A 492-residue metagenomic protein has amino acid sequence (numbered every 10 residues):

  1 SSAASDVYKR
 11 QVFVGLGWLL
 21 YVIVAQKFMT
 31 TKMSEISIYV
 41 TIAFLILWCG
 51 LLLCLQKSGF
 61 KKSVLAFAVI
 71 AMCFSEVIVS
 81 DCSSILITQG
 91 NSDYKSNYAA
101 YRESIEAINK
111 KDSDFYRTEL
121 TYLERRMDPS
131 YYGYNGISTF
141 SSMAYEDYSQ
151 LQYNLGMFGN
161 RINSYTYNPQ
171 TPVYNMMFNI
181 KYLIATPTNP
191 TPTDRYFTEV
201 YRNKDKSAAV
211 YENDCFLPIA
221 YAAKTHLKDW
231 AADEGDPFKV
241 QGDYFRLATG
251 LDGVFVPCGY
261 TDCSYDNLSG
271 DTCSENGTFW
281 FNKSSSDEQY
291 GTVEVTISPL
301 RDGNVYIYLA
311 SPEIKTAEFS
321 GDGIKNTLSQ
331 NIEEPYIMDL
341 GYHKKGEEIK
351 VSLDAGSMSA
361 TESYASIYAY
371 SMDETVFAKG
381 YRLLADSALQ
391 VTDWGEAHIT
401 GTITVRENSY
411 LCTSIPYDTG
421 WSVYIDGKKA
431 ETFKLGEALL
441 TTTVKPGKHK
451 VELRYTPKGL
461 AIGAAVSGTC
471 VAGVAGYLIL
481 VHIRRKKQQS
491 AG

Functional and structural regions predicted by a protein language model:
A3-Y8: Short, small-residue-biased leader/transition segments that mark boundaries at the very start of proteins
R10-L16, L65-M72: Central hydrophobic cores of alpha-helical transmembrane segments in multi-pass integral membrane proteins
L20-T31: Juxtamembrane "helix-exit" motif on the non-cytosolic side of transmembrane helices
T30-T31, C215-A222, K448-E452: Short, charged/polar, Gly/Pro-enriched secondary-structure boundary elements
S34-A68: Cytosolic-side transmembrane helix boundary signature
A71-S92, E106-M177, L217, A223-G242 (+4 more regions): Extracytoplasmic/lumenal acceptor-recognition loop(s) of multi-pass membrane glycoenzymes
S142-T278, N282-S285, T296, P312 (+2 more regions): A cross-kingdom signal targeting lumenal/periplasmic-facing segments of multi-pass membrane and secretory-pathway
D262-G492: Active-site-proximal, structured, solvent-exposed surfaces of multi-pass membrane proteins that position macromolecular
